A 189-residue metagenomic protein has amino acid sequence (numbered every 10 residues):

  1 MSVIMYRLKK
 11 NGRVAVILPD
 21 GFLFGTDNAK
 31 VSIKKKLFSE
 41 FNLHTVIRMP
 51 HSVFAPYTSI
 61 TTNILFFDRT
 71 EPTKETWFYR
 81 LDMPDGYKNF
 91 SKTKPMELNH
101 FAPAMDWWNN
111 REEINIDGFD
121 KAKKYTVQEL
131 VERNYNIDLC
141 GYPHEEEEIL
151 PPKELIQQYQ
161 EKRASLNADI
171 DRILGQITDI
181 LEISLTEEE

Functional and structural regions predicted by a protein language model:
M1-E189: A conserved structural/catalytic subdomain of Rossmann-like adenosyl-cofactor enzymes
